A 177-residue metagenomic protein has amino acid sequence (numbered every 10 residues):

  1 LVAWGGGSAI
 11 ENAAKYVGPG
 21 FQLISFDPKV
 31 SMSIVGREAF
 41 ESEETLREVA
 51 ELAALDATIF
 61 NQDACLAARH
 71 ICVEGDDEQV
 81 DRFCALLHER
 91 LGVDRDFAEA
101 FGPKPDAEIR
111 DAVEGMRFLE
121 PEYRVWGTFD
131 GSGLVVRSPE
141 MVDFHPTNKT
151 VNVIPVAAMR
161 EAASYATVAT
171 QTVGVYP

Functional and structural regions predicted by a protein language model:
L1-H70, G75: Conserved NAD(P)+-binding/catalytic subdomain of aldehyde/semialdehyde dehydrogenases
F60-G174: NAD(P)-dependent aldehyde/semialdehyde dehydrogenase
P177: Short secondary-structure boundary segments
